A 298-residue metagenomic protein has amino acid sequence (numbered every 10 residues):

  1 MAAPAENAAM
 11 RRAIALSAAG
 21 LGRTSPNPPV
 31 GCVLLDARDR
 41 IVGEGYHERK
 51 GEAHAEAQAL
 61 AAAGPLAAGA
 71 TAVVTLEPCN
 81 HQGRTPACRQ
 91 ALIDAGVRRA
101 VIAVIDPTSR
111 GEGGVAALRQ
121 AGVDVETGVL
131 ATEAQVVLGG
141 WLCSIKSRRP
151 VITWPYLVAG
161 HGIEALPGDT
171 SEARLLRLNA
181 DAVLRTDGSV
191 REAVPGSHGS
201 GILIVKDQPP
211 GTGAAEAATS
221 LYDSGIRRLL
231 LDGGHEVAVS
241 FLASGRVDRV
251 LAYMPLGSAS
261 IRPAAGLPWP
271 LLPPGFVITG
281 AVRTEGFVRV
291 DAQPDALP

Functional and structural regions predicted by a protein language model:
A2-G20, N27, C143-S144, R148-P298: Enzymes that bind and transform nitrogen-containing heteroaromatic metabolites
N7, S109, T132-Q135, I278: An alpha-helix initiation/capping motif
T24, D36-R38, P155: Exposed boundary/loop context
T24, T71, T75, T85 (+2 more regions): Ser/Thr-centric signal marking residues that sit in or immediately flank functional binding/regulatory motifs
T24-P26, R110: Short, surface-exposed helix-loop/turn micro-motifs enriched in polar/charged residues
V33-E133, L242: Zn2+-dependent cytidine deaminase-like catalytic core
V137-W141: Conserved phosphate-binding catalytic cores of ATP/NTP-utilizing and phosphoryl-transfer enzymes
